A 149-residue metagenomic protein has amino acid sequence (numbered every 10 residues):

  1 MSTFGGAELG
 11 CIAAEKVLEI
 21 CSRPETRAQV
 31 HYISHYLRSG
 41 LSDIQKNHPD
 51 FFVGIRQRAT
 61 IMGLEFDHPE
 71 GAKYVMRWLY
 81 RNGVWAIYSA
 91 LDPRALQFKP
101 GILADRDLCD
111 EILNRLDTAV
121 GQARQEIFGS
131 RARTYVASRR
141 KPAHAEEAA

Functional and structural regions predicted by a protein language model:
M1-A149: Conserved N-terminal phosphate-binding loop of PLP-dependent enzymes in the Aspartate aminotransferase
